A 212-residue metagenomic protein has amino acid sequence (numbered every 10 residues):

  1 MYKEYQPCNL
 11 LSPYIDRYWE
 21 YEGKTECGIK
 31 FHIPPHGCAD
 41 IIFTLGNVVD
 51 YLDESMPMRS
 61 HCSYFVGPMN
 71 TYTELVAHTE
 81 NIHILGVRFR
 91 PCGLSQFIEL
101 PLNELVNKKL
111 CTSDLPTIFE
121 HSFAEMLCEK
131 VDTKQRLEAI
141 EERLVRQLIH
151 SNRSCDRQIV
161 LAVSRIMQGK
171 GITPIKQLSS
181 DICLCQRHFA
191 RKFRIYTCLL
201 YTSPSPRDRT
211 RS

Functional and structural regions predicted by a protein language model:
M1-K176, D181-Q186, Y196-L200: Alpha-helical bundle regulatory/interaction domains
F193: DNA major-groove recognition helix of helix-turn-helix
Y201-D208: Conserved small/polar residues in nucleotide/adenosyl-binding loops
S212: Gly/Pro- and small hydrophobic-enriched strand-loop and loop-to-helix capping segments that sit at the rims
